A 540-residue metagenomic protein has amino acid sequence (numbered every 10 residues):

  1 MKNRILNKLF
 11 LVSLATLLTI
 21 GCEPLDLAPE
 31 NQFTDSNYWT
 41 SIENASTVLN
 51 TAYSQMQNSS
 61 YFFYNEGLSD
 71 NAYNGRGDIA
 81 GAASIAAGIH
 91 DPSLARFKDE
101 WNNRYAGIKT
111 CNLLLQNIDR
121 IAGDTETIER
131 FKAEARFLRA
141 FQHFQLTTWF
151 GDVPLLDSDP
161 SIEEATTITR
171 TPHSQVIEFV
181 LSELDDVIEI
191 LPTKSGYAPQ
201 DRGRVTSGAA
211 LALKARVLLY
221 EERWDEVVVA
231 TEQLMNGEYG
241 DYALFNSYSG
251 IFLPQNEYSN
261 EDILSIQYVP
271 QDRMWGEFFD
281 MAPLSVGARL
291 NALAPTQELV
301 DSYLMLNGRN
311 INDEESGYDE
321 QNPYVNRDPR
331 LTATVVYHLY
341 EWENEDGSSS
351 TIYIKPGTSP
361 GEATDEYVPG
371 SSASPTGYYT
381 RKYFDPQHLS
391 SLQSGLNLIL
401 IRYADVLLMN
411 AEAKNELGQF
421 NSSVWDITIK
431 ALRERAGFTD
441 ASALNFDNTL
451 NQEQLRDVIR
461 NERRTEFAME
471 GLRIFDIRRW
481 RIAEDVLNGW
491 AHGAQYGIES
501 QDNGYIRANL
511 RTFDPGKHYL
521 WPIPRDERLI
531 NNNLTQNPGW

Functional and structural regions predicted by a protein language model:
M1-I20: Sec-dependent bacterial lipoprotein signal peptides
G21-C22, D91, R104-G107, F179-L181 (+8 more regions): Long, intrinsically disordered, low-complexity segments
E23-A82, V153, I177, D185-I188 (+2 more regions): An aromatic- and glycine-enriched ligand-binding surface/loop that stacks and positions planar moieties
S41-Q57, A80-F150, A165-E178, L184-Y197 (+5 more regions): Conserved, well-structured interaction surfaces
R76-E100, E163-A165, S285-R289, T358 (+4 more regions): Short, solvent-exposed loop/beta-turn-alpha elements that line the ligand-binding surface or hinge of extracytoplasmic
P329-A431: C-terminal substrate/ligand-recognition segments
